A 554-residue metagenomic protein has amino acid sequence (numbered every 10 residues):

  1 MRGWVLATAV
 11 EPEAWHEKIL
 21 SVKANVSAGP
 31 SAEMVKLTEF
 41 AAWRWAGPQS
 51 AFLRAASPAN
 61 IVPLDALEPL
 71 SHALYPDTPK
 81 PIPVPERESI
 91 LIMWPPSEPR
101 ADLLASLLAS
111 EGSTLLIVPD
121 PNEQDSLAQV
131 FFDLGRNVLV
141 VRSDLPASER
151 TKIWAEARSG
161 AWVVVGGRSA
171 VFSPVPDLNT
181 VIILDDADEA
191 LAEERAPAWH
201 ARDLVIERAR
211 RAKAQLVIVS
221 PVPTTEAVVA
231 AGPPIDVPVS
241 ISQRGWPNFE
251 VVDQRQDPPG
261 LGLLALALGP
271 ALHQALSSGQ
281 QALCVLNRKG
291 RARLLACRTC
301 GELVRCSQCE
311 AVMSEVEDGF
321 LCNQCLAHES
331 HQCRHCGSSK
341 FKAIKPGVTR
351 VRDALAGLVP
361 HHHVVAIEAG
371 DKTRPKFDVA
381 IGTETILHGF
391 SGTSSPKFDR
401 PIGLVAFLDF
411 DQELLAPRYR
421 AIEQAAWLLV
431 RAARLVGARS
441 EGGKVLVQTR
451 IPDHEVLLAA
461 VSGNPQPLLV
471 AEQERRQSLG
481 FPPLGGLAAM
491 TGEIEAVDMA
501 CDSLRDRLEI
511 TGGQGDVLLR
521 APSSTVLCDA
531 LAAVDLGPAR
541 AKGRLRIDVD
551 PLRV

Functional and structural regions predicted by a protein language model:
M1-E250, Q254-D257, L276-S277, D399 (+5 more regions): Accessory, non-ATPase domains that flank or precede helicase/AAA+ motor cores in DNA-metabolism machines
M1-S27, F320-N323, G337-A366: Conserved nucleotide-binding/hydrolysis modules and their immediate coupling elements across P-loop/ASCE NTPase motors
R2, S31-V35, A147-T151, V175 (+12 more regions): Amphipathic alpha-helical transducer elements in NTP-driven molecular machines
S27-S31, S97, I117-P121, R195-A198 (+8 more regions): Conserved phosphate/pyrophosphate-binding and hydrolysis machinery centered on Walker-type P-loop NTPases, extending
L104, P223, P270-A271, S278-Q280 (+2 more regions): C-terminal helicase module of SF1/SF2 nucleic-acid helicases/translocases
L134-L145, S307-Q308, V316, L358-A369: Conserved RecA-like helicase motor-core motifs
L264-L268, Q274-G357: Cys/His-rich short segments
